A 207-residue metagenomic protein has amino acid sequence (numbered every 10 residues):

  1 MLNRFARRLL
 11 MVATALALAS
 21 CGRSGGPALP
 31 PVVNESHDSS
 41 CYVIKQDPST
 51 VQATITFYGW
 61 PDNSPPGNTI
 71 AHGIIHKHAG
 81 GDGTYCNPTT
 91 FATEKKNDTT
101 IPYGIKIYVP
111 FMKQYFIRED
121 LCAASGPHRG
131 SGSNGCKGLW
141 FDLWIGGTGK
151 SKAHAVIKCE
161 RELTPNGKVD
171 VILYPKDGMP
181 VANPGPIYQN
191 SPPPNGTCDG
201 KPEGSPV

Functional and structural regions predicted by a protein language model:
M1-L10: Bacterial N-terminal signal peptides that target proteins for export
V12-A15: Hydrophobic alpha-helical membrane-embedded or membrane-associated segments
L18-S20: C-terminal motif of bacterial Sec signal peptides marking the signal peptidase cleavage site
G22-S24: Bacterial signal peptide processing site
V32-V207: Solvent-exposed, well-ordered loop and adjacent helix/strand elements within mature globular domains that form
